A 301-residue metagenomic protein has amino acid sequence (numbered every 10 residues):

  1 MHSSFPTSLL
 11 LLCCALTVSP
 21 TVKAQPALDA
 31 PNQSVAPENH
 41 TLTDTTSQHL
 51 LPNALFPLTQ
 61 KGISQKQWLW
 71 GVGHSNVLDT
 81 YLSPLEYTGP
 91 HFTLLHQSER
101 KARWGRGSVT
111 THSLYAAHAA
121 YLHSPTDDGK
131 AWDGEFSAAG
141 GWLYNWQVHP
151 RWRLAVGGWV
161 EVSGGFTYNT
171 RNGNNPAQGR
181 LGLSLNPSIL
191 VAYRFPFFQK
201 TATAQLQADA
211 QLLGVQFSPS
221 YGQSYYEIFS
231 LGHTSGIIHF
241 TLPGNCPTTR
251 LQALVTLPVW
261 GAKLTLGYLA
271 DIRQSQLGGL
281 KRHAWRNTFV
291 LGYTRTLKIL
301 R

Functional and structural regions predicted by a protein language model:
Q25-G107, K298: Short glycine/proline- and aromatic-enriched beta-strand/turn motifs that initiate or cap beta-hairpins
P57-S64, K101-T111, N145-A155, P196-T203 (+2 more regions): Short loop/turn motifs that connect adjacent beta-strands in outer-membrane beta-barrel proteins
S64-W70, S108-L114, W152-V160, L185-P187 (+3 more regions): Transmembrane beta-strands of outer-membrane beta-barrel proteins
V72, L94-A102, A138-Y144, G158 (+4 more regions): Residues on the lipid-exposed face of transmembrane beta-strands in outer-membrane beta-barrel proteins
V72-L78, A116-L122, V160-T170, F195 (+4 more regions): Transmembrane beta-strands of outer-membrane beta-barrel pores
E86-L94, K130-A138, W152, A177-P187 (+2 more regions): Residues that define the transmembrane beta-barrel architecture of outer-membrane proteins
N174-G261: Outer-membrane beta-barrel transmembrane domain signature
W285-R301: Outer-membrane beta-barrel "beta-signal"
